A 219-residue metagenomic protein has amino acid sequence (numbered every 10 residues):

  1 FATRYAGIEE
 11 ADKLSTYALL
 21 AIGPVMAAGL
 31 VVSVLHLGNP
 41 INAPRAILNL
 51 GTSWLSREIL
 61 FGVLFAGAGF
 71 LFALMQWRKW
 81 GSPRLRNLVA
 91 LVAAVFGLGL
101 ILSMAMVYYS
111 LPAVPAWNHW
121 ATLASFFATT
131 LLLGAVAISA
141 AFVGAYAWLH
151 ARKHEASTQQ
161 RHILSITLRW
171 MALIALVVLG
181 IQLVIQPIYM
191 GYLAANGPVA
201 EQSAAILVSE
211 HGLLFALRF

Functional and structural regions predicted by a protein language model:
F1-I8, S15-P44, E58-W77: Transmembrane-helix bundle segments that line or gate the permeation/cavity pathway in multi-pass membrane proteins
E9, V63, A68-F219: Long, contiguous internal "core" modules enriched in hydrophobic/ aromatic residues
E10, P44-T52: Perimembrane loop-to-helix junctions flanking transmembrane segments
K13-S15, W54-S56, R86: Interfacial loop-to-helix junctions that mark the boundaries of transmembrane helices in multi-pass membrane
K13-T16, S33, G97, S110: N-proximal short alpha-helices
L35, T52-S53, P115: Flexible, active-site-adjacent loop/turn segments at secondary-structure boundaries
P44, W54, W117-W120: Tryptophan-centered motif/residue detector
